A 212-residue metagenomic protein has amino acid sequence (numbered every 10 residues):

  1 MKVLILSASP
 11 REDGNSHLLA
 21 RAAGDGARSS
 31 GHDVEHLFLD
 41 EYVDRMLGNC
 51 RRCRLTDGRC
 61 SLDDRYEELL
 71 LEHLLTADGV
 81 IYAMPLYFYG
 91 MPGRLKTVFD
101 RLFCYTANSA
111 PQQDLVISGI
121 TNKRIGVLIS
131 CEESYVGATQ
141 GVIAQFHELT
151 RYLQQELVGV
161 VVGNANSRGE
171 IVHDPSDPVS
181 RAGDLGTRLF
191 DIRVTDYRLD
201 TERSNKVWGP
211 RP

Functional and structural regions predicted by a protein language model:
M1-A107, Q112, S176-P212: N-terminal beta1-alpha1-beta2 submodule of the flavodoxin-like/Rossmannoid cofactor-binding fold
L6-S7, A83, V127-S130, V161: Short beta-strands and strand-loop turn motifs
G48-R52, I125-V127, V162: Short, basic/glycine-rich phosphate-binding loops at helix/coil junctions that contact nucleotide phosphates
P85, A165-N166: Flexible loop residues that form catalytic and substrate-binding hotspots at small-molecule/glycan-binding clefts
P111-V158: Short, glycine-/small-residue-rich phosphate/pyrophosphate-handling segment
G141, H173-P178: Alpha-helix N-cap and loop-to-helix initiation/capping positions
V158-N164: Beta-strand-loop-alpha "switch" segments that mediate conformational coupling across diverse proteins
N166-V172: A short acidic, helix-capping loop that chelates divalent metal ions and anchors anionic groups
